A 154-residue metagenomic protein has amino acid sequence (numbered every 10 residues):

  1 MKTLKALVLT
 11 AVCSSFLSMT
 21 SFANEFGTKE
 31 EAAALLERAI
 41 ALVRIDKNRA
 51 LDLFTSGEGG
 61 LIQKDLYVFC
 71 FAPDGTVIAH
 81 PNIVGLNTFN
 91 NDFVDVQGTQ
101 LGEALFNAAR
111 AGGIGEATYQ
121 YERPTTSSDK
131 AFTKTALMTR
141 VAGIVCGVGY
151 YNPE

Functional and structural regions predicted by a protein language model:
K2-E154: N-terminal membrane-sensor/transducer module of prokaryotic signaling receptors
